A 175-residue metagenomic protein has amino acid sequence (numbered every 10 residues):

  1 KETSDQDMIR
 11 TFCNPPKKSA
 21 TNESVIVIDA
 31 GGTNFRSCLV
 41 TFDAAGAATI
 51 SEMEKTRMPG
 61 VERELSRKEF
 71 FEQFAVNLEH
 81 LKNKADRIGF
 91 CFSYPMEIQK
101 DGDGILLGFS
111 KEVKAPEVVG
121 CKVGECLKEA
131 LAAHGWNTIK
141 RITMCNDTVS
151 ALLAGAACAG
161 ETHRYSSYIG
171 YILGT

Functional and structural regions predicted by a protein language model:
K1-K17, C145-N146: Charged, flexible boundary elements
C13-S51, I98, Y165-T175: Gly/Thr-rich phosphate-binding beta-strand-loop-beta motif of the actin/hexokinase/Hsp70
V25-I26, K84-S93, I142-T143: Short glycine-rich phosphate-binding loop at a beta-alpha junction
A30-G31, M53-P59, F90-P95: Short loop/turn segments at strand-loop or loop-helix junctions that form parts of catalytic or ligand-binding pockets
R36-C38, F42-A45, S51-E62, E72-L81: Extended mixed-charge, aromatic/glycine-enriched low-complexity segments
K55-E72, M96-I169: Glycine-rich phosphate-binding loop and adjoining helix at the ATP-binding site of ATP-dependent phosphoryl-transfer
F74-R87, A130-W136: Phosphate/pyrophosphate-binding loops at sites that engage ATP/ADP/AMP, CoA/4′-phosphopantetheine, polyphosphate
